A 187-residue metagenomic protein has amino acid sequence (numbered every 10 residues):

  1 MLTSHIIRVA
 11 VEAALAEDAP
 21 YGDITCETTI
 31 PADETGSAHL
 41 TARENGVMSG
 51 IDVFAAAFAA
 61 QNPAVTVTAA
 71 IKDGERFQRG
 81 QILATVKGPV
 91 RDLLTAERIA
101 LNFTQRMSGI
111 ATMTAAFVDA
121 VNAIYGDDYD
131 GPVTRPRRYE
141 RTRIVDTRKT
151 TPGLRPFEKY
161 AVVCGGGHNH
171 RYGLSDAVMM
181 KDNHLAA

Functional and structural regions predicted by a protein language model:
L2-A187: Acidic/glycine-rich phosphate/pyrophosphate-binding loops and surrounding catalytic core that coordinate Mg2+
